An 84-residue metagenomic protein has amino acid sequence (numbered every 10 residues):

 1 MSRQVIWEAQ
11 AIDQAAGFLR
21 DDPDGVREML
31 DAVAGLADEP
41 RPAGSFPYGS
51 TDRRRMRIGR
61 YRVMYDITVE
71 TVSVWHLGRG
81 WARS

Functional and structural regions predicted by a protein language model:
M1-V5, A16-V26, R57-R62, D66-S84: Enriched for short, Lys/Arg-rich terminal
D13, G17, P42: Catalytic cores of transferase enzymes with a strong primary signal for eukaryotic protein kinases
D13, R27, D31-A34: Replace "anionic and nucleotidyl ligands
D31-R57: A short, surface-exposed loop/turn module that caps and links secondary-structure elements
